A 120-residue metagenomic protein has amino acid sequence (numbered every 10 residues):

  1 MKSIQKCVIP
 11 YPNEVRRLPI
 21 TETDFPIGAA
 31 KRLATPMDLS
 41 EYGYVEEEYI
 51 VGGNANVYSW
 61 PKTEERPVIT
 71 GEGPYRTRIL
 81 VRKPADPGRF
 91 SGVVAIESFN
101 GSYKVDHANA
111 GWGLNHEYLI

Functional and structural regions predicted by a protein language model:
M1-G113: Catalytic-loop region of hydrolases
H116-I120: Catalytic or ion-translocation cores adjacent to nucleophile or general acid/base/metal-coordination motifs in diverse
